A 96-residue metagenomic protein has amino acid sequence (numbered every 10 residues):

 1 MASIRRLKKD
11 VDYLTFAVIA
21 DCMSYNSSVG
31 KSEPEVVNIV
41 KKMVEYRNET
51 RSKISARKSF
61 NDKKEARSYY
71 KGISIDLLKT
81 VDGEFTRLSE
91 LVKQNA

Functional and structural regions predicted by a protein language model:
M1-I4, M43: General helical secondary-structure elements
S3, L7, S32-V36, A66 (+1 more regions): Residue-level recognition of alpha-helical structural elements
S3-S28: Short terminal alpha-helical segments
Y25-P34, N95-A96: Inter-helical turn/loop segments and adjacent helix faces that build the functional surface of alpha-helical bundle
N38-K41, E45, E49-A96: Low-complexity intrinsically disordered segments
